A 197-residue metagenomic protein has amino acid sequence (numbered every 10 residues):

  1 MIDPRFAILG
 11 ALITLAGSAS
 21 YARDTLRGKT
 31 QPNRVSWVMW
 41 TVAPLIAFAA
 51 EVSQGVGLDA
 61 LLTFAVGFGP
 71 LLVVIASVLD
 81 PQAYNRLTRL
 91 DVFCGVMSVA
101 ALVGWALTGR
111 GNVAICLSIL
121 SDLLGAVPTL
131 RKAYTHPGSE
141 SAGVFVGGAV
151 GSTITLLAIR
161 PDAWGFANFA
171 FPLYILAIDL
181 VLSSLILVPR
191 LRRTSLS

Functional and structural regions predicted by a protein language model:
M1-S197: Alpha-helical membrane-protein topology signature
